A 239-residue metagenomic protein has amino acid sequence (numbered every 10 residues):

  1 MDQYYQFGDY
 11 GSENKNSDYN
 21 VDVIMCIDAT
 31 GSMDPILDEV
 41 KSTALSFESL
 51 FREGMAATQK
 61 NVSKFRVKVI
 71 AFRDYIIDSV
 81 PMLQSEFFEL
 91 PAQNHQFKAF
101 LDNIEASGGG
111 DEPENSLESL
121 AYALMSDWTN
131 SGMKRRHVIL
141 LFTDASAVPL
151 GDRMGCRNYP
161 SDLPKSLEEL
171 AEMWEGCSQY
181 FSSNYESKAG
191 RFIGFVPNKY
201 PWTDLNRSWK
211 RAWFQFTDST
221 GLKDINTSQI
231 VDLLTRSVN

Functional and structural regions predicted by a protein language model:
M1-I24, T30-E39: Acidic, polar low-complexity linker/tail segments
Y4-D18, A56-N61, A123-H137, S182-E186: Surface-exposed acidic, glycine-flexible loop patches that form ligand/cofactor-binding and adhesion interfaces
K15-N16, K210-N239: C-terminal "exit" segments of structured domains
N20-V21, G31-R66: …and closely analogous acidic/polar surface helices at protein-protein or active-site interfaces in A-domain-like
I27-D28, V40, V69, L120 (+2 more regions): DG-centered beta-turn motif at the end of beta-strands
A29-M33, D74-I77, G109, D144-P149 (+1 more regions): Solvent-exposed loop/turn segments at secondary-structure junctions within structured extracellular/periplasmic domains
I77-S79, S85-V138, A147-V148: Von Willebrand factor
A145-S208: VWA/integrin I-like adhesion module and closely mimicked acidic/polar interface patches used
